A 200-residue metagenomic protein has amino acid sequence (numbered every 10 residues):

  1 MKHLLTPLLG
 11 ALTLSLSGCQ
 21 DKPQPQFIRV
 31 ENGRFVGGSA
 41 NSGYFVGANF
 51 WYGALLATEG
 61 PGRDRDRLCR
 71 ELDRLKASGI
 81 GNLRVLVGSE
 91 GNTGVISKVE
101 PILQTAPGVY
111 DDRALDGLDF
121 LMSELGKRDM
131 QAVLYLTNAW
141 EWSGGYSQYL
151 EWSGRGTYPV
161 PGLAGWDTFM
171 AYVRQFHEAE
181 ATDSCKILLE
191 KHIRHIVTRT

Functional and structural regions predicted by a protein language model:
K2-L9: Sec-dependent signal peptide recognition, specifically the positively charged N-region followed immediately by
L16-G18: C-terminal motif of bacterial Sec signal peptides marking the signal peptidase cleavage site
Q20-K22: Bacterial lipoprotein signal-peptidase II cleavage site
P25-T200: Active-site mouth of glycoside hydrolases
